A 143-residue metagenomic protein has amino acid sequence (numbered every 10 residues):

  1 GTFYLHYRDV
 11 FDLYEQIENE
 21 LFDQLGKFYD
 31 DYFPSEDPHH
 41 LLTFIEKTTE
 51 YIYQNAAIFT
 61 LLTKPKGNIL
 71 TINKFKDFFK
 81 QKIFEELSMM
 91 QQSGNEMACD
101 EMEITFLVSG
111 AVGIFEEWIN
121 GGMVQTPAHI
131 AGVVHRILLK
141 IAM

Functional and structural regions predicted by a protein language model:
G1: Key DNA-contact positions within bacterial/archaeal DNA-binding proteins
Y4-D30, P34, E46-T49: An amphipathic alpha-helix adjacent to DNA-recognition modules
I17, L21, L25, T48 (+5 more regions): Hydrophobic/aromatic residues within well-ordered alpha-helical segments
Q24-F28, N55, F59, K82-M90 (+1 more regions): A short secondary-structure junction motif
P38-A57, T105, G113, A128 (+1 more regions): Amphipathic alpha-helical segments that line or abut small-molecule/effector binding pockets and mediate allosteric
T60-L62, T71, P127: Short, hydrophobic secondary-structure boundary micro-motifs
G67-S93, A98-T105, S109: Amphipathic alpha-helical packing segments from all-alpha helical-bundle domains
S88, E101, S109, G113 (+1 more regions): C-terminal peripheral helix-coil segments that are non-catalytic and often amphipathic
